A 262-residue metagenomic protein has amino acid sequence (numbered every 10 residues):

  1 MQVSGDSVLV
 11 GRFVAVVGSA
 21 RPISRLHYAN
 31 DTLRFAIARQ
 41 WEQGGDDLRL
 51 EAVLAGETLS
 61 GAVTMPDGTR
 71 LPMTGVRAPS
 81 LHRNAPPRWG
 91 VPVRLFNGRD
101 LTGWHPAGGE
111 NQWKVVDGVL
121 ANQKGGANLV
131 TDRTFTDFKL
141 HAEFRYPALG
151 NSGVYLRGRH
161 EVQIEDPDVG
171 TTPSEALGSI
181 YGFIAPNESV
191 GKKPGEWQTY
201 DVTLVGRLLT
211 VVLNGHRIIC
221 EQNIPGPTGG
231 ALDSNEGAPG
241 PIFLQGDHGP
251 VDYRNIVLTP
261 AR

Functional and structural regions predicted by a protein language model:
M1-R262: Carbohydrate-interacting regions of secretory-pathway proteins
